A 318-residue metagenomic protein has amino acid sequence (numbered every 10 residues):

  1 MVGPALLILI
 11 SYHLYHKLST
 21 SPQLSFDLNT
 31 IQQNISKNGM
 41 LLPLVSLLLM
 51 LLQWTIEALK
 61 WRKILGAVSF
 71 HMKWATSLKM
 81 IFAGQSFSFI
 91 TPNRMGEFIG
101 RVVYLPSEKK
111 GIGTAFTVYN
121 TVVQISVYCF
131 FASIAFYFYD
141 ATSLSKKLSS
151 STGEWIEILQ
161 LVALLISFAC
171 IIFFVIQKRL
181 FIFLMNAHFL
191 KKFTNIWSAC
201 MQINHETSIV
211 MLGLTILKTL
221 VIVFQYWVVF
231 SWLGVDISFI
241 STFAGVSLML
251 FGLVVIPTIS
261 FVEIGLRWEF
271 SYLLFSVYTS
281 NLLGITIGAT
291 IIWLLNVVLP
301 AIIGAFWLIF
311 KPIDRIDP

Functional and structural regions predicted by a protein language model:
M1-M80, F138-I256, L295-P318: Predominantly cytoplasmic-facing regulatory/coupling regions of multi-pass membrane proteins
G66, R101, S231, S276-V277: Transmembrane helix-loop junction
W74-S77, R94, E108-V122, N281-I291: Membrane-interface alpha-helices at helix entry/exit sites of multi-pass transporters
L78-Y104: Extended non-transmembrane interhelical loops and adjacent amphipathic helices of multipass membrane proteins
I81, Q85, I112-I125, E154-V162 (+1 more regions): Alpha-helical membrane-spanning segments of integral membrane proteins, especially the hydrophobic core of TM bundles
F87-F89, S247-W268: Transmembrane alpha-helix interface/packing and boundary motifs in multi-pass membrane proteins, characterized by
F87-T91, A115-Y137, T290-I302: Membrane-embedded alpha-helical segments of transport systems, primarily multispan ion/solute transporters
V103-K109, W268-G284: Interfacial segments of multi-pass membrane proteins
